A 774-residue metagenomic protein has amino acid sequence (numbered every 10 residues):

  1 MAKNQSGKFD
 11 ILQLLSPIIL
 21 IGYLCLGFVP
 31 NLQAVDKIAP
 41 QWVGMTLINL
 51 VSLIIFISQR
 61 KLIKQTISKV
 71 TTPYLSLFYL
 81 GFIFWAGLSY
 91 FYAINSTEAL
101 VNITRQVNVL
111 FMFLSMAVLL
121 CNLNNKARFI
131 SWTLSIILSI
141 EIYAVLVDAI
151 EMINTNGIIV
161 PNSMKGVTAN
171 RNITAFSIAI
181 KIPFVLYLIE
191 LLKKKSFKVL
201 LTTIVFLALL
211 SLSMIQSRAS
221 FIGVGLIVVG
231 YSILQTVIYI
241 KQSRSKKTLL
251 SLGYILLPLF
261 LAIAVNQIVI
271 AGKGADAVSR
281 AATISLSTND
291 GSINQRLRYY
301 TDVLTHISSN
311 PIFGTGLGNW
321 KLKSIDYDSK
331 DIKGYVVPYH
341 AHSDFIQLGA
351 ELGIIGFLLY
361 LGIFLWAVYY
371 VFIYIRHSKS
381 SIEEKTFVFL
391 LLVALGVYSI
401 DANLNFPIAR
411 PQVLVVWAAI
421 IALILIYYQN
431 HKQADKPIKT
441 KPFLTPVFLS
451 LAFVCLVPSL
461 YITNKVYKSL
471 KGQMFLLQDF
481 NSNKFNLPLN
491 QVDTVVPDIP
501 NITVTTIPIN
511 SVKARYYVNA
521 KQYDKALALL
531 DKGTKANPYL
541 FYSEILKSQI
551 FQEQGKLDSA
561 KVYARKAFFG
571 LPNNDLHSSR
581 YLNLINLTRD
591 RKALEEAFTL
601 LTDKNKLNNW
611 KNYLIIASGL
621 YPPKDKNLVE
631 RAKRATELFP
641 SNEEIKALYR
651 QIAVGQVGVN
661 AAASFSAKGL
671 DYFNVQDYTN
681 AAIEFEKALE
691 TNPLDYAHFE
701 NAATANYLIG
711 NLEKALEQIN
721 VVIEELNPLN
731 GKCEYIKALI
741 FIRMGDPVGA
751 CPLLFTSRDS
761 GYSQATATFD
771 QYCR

Functional and structural regions predicted by a protein language model:
M1-L88, S96-V101, F111-S135, L188-L200 (+13 more regions): Transmembrane signal-anchor hairpin modules in multi-pass inner-membrane enzymes, especially those that act on
A2-P30, M45-F56, I83-Y90, N102-V118 (+8 more regions): Alpha-helical transmembrane segments of multi-pass inner-membrane proteins
S163-M164, I227-V228, K247, I263-T301 (+1 more regions): Flexible juxtamembrane loops connecting transmembrane helices in multi-pass membrane enzymes that build or modify
D290, Q295-P338, F345, L352-L359: TM-adjacent membrane-interface loops and short helices in multi-pass inner/ER membrane proteins
V512, L546, R580, L614-I615 (+5 more regions): Canonical tetratricopeptide repeat
N519, E553, L587, G655 (+3 more regions): Register position in tetratricopeptide repeats
